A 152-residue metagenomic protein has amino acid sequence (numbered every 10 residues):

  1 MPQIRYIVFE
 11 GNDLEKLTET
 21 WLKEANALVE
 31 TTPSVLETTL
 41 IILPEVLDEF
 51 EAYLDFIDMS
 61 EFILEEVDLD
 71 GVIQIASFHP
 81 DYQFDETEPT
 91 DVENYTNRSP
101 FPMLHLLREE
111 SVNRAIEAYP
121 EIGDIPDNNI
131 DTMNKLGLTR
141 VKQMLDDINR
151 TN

Functional and structural regions predicted by a protein language model:
M1-N152: Expand to "…catalyze enediolate/carbanion chemistry for C-C bond making/breaking, isomerization, decarboxylation
